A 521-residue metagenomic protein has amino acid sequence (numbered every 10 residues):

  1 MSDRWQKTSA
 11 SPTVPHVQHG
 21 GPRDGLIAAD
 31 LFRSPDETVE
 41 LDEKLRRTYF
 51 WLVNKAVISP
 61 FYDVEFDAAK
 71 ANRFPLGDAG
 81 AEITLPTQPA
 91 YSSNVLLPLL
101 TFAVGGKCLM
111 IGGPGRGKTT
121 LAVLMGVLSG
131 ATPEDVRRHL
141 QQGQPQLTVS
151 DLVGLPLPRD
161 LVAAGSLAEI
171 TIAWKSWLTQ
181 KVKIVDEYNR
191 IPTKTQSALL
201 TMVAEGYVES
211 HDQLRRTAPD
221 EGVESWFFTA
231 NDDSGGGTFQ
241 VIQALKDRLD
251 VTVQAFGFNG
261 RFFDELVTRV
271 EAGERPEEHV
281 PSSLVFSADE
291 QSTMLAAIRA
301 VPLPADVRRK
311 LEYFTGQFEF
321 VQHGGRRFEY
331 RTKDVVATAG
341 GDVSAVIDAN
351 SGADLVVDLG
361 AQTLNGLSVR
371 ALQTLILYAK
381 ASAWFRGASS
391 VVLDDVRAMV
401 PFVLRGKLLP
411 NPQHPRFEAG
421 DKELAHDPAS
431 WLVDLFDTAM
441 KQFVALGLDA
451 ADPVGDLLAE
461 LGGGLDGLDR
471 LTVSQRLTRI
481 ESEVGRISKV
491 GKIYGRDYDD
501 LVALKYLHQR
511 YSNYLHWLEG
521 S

Functional and structural regions predicted by a protein language model:
D3-S59: Interdomain "pre-motor" coupling segment immediately N-terminal to P-loop NTPase/helicase cores
E37-P114: Pre-Walker A (pre-P-loop) alpha-helix and adjacent loop at the N terminus of AAA/AAA+ ATPase modules, a conserved
P89-N94, R275-H414: Basic, amphipathic alpha-helical bundle interface domains used for macromolecular binding and assembly
L99-Q144: Walker A/P-loop
G112, D186-E187: The Walker A (P-loop) glycine that initiates the GxxxxGKT/S ATP-binding motif of P-loop NTPases
Q144-T179: Short glycine-rich substrate-engagement loop in P-loop NTPases that contacts/grips substrate
R159-V162, E187-T195, A204-S287, Q291-A300 (+1 more regions): Canonical AAA+ ATPase core
S390-V392, V396-S521: Terminal-proximal interaction/regulatory segments of ATP-powered molecular machines
